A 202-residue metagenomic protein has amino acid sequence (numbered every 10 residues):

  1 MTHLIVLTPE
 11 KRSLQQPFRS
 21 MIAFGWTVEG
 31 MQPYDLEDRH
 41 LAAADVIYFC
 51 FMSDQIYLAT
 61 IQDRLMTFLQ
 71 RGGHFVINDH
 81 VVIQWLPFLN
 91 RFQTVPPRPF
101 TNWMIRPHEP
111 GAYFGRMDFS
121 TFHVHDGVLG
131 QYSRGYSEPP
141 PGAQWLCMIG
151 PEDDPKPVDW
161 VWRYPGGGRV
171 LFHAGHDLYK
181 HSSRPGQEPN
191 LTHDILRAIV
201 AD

Functional and structural regions predicted by a protein language model:
T2-L89: Helical hinge/lid and interdomain linker segments adjacent to catalytic or ligand-binding clefts that mediate domain
S13, Y48-F51, H74, V95-P96 (+1 more regions): Extracellular ligand-binding/catalytic regions of CAZymes and related secreted enzymes and adhesion modules
Q15-G25, W103-E188: Catalytic beta-strand/loop cores that center a nucleophilic Ser/Cys/Thr and support acyl-enzyme chemistry
I56-V128, Q187, L191: A glycine-rich, often tryptophan-bearing local segment used as a flexible ligand/cofactor-contacting loop or short
R64-T67, Q131, G135, A198: A generic secondary-structure signal
